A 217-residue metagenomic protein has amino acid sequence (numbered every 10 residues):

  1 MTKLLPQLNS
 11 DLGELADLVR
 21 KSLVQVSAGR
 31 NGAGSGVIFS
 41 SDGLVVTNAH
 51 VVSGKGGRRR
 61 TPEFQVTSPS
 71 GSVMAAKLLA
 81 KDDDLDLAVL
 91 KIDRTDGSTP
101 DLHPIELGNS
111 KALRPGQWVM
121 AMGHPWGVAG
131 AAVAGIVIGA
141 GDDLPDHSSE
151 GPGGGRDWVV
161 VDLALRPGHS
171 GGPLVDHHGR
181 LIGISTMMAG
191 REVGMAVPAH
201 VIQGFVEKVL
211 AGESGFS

Functional and structural regions predicted by a protein language model:
M1-A16, A76, A121, P125 (+2 more regions): C-terminal cap/linker of serine protease catalytic domains
T2, S40-L85, R94-T95, H200: Catalytic-histidine neighborhood of serine endopeptidases, predominantly the chymotrypsin-like S1/PA family
P6-E14, L23-L44, S72-A75, A132 (+2 more regions): A conserved glycine-rich beta-strand in the N-terminal activation segment of trypsin-fold
L18, K81-L85, K91-T99, V128 (+2 more regions): Gly/Ser-enriched beta-turn/beta-hairpin loop segments
V26, S41, L79-K81, I136 (+3 more regions): Residue-level recognition of beta-strand microenvironments
V37-I38, W118, A164-I184: Catalytic nucleophile loop of clan PA
V51-G57, A80, I105-S110, P115-G154 (+3 more regions): Flexible, gly/ser-rich surface segments that form the specificity/activation loops bordering the active-site cleft
